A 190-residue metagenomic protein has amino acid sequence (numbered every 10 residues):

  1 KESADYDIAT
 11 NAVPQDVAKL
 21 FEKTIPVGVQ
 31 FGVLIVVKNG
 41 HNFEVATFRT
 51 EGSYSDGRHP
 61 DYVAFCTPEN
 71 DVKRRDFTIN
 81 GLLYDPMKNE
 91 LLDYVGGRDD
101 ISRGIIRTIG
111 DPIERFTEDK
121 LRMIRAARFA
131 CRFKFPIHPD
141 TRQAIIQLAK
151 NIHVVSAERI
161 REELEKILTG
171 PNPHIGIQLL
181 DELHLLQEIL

Functional and structural regions predicted by a protein language model:
K1-L190: Catalytic cores of the polymerase beta-like nucleotidyltransferase superfamily and closely associated nucleotide
